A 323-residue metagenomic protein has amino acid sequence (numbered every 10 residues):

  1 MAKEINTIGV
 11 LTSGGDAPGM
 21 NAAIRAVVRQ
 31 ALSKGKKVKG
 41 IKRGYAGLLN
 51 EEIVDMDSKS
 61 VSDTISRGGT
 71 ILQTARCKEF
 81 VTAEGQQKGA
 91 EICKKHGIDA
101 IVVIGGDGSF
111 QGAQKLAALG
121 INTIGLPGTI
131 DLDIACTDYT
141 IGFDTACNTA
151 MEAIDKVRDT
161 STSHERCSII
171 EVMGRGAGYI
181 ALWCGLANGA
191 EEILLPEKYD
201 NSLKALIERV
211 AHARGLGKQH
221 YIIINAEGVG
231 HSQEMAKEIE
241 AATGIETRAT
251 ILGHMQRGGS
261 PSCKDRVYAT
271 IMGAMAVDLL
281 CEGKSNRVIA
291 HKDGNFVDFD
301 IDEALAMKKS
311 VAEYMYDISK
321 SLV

Functional and structural regions predicted by a protein language model:
A2, L48-I101, G108-S109, I141-N148 (+2 more regions): Glycine-rich oxoanion-binding loops at beta->alpha junctions
A2-L49: N-terminal phosphate-binding or glycine-rich loops at protein starts, especially the Walker A/P-loop of NTPases
S13-D16, K36, I41-A46, R76-C77 (+8 more regions): Short, ordered loop/turn segments at secondary-structure junctions
A22-V27, G108-I121, A181: Short Gly/Thr/Asp-enriched flexible loops that form oxyanion-binding sites at enzyme active sites
V38, V103-G105, K115, N122 (+2 more regions): Accessory alpha-helical/coil subdomains and C-terminal extensions that flank or cap enzyme catalytic cores
C136-A146, S260-R266: Short beta-strand elements at the ligand-binding edges of bilobed clamshell
H231-E234, I239-V323: C-terminal non-catalytic interaction/assembly regions of soluble proteins
